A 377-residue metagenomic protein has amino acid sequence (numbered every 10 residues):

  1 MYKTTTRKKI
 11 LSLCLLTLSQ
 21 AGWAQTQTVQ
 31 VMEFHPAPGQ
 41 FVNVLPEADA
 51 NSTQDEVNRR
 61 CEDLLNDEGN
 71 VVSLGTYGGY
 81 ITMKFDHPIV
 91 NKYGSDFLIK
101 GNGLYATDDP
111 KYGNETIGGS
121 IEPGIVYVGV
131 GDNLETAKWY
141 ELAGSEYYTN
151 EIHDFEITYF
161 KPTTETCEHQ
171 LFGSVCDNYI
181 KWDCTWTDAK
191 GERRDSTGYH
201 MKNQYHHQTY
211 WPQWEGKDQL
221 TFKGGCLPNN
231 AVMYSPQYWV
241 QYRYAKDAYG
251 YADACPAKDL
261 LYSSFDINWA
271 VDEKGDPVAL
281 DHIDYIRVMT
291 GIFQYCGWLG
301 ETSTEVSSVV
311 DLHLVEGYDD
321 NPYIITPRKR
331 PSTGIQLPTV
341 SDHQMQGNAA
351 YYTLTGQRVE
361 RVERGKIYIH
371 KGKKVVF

Functional and structural regions predicted by a protein language model:
M1-T26: Bacterial Sec-dependent N-terminal signal peptides
Q25-E122, G144-P331: A domain-level signal for the mature, folded cores of soluble proteins
I125-Y127, A350: Beta-strand signatures of extracellular beta-sandwich domains
V130-L134: Short loop/turn segments immediately following beta-strands, especially the blade-tip and inter-blade linker loops
E135-L142: Tryptophan-centered short beta-strand motifs
T326-R358: Residue-level detector of functionally pivotal "anchor" positions at catalytic/ligand-binding pockets or at interdomain
I367-F377: C-terminal tail/sorting-segment detector
